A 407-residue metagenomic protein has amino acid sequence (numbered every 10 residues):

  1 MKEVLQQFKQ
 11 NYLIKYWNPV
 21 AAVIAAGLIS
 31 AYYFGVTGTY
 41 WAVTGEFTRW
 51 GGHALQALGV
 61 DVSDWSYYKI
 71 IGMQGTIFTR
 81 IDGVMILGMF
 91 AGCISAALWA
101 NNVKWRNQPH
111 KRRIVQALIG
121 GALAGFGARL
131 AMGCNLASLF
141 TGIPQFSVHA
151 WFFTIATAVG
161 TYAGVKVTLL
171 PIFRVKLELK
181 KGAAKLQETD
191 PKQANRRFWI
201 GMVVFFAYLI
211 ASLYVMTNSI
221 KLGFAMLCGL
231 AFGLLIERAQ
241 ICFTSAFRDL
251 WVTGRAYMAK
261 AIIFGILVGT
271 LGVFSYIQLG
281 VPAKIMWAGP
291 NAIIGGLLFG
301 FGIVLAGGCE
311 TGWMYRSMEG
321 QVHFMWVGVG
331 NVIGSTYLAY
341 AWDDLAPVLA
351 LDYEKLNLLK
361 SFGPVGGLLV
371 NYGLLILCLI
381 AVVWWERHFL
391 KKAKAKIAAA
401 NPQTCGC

Functional and structural regions predicted by a protein language model:
M1-C407: Membrane-interfacial helix-loop segments of redox and metal-homeostasis proteins, especially TM-loop-TM junctions
